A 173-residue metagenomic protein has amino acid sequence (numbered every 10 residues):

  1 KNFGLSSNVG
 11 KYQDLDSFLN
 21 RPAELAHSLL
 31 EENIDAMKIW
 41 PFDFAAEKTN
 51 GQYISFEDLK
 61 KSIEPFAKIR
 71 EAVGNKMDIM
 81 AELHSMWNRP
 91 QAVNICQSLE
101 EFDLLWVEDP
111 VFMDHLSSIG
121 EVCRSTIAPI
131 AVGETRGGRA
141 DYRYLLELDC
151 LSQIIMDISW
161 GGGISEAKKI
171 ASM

Functional and structural regions predicted by a protein language model:
N2-T126: Metal-dependent enolase-superfamily TIM-barrel catalytic cores that perform enediolate-based chemistry
Q97, D103-W106, F112-M173: Shared catalytic-loop signature of beta/alpha-barrel
